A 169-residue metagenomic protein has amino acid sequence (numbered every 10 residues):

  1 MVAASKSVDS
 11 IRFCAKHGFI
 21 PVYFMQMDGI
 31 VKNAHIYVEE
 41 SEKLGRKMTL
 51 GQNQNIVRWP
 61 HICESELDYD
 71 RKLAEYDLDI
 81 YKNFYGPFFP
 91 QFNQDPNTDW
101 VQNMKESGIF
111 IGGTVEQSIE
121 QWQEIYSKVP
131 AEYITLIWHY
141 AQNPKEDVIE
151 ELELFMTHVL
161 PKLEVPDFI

Functional and structural regions predicted by a protein language model:
M1-A4, P21-F24, Q52-R58, E132-W138: Hydrophobic faces of well-ordered beta-strands that scaffold small-molecule active sites in alpha/beta enzyme cores
V2-D28: A conserved active-site cap/scaffold subdomain adjacent to cofactor or substrate pockets
S7-D9, D28-G29, H61, Y140-Q142: Short, solvent-exposed loop/turn segments at secondary-structure junctions
V8, R12, K16, V31 (+4 more regions): Amphipathic, non-transmembrane alpha-helical secondary structure
M25-M27, I137-V148: Glycine-rich, proline-tolerant flexible connector loops at the mouths of alpha/beta enzymes
I30-A131, E164-I169: An alpha-helical appendage that flanks or caps ligand/catalytic pockets
C63-E66, P144-L154: Short glycine/threonine-rich loop-to-helix capping motif typified by GTGT followed within a few residues by an Asp-Pro
E153-D167: Alpha-helix-loop-beta-strand connector modules within alpha/beta enzyme cores
